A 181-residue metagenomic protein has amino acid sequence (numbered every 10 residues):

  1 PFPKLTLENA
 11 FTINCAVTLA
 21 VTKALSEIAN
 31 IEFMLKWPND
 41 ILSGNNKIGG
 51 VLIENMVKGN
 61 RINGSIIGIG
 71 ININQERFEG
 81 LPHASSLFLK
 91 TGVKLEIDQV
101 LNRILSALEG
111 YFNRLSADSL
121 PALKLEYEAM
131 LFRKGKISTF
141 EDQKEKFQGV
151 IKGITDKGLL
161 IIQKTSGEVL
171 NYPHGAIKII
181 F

Functional and structural regions predicted by a protein language model:
P1-K4: Interfacial segments of multi-pass membrane proteins
T6-E8, T12-E32, S43-F181: Long, positively charged amphipathic alpha-helical accessory segments at protein N-termini or as interdomain linkers
F33-W37: General beta-strand structural signal in soluble alpha/beta enzymes
